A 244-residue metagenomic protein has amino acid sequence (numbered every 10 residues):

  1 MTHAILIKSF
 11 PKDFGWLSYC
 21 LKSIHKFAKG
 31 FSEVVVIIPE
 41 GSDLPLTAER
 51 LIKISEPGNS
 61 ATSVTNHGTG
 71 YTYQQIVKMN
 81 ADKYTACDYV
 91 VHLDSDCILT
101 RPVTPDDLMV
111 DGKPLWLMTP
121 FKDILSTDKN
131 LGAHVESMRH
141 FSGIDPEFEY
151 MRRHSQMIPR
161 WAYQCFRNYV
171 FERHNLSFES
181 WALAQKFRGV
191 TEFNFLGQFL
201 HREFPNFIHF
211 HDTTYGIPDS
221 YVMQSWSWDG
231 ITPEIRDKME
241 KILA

Functional and structural regions predicted by a protein language model:
M1-Y19: N-proximal low-complexity "stem/linker" segments adjacent to membrane-targeting elements
K22-F31: Short, acidic, metal-binding catalytic loop of nucleotide-sugar glycosyltransferases
P39-Y84: Active-site-proximal specificity loops/subdomain of glycosyltransferases
V90: Short aromatic/hydrophobic "clamp" motif used to bind/position activated sugar donors
D94-I98: The conserved acidic donor/metal-binding loop of glycosyltransferases
L99-A133: Conserved donor-nucleotide/metal-binding helix-loop-beta segment in metal-dependent transferases, i.e., the alpha-helix
G143-S227: Catalytic core and acceptor-binding pocket of nucleotide-sugar-dependent glycosyltransferases
G216-A244: Long, low-complexity C-terminal extensions of enzymes
